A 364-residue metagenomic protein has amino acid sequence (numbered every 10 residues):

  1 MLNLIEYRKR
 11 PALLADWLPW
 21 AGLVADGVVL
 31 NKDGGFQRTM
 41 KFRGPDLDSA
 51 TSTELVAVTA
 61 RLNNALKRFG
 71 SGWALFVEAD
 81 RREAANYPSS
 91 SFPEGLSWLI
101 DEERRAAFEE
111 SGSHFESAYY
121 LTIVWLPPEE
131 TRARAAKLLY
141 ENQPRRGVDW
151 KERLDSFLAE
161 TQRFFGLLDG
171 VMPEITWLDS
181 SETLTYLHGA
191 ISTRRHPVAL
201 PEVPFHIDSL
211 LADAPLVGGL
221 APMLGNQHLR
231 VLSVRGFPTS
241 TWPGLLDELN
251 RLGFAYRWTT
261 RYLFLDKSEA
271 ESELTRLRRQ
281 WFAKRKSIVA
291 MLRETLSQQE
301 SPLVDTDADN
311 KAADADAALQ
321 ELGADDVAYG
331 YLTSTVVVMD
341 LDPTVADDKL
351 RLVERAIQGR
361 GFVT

Functional and structural regions predicted by a protein language model:
M1-T364: Extended, folded cores of ATP/NTP-driven motor/assembly subunits in large transport and secretion machines
